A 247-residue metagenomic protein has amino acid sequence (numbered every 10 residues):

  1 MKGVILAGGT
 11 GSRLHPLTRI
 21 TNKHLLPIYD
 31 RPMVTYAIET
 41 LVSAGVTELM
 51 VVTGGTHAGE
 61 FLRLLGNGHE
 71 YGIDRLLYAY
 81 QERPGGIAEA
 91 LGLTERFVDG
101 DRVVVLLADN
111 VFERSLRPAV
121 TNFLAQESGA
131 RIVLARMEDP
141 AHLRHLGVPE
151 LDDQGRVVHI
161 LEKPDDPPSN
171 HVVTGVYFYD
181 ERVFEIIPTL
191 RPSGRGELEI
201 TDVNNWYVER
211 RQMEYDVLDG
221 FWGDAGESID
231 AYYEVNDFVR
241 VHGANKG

Functional and structural regions predicted by a protein language model:
K2-I5, R13-P16, P27, R31-P118 (+1 more regions): Conserved N-terminal catalytic core of the sugar/cofactor nucleotidyltransferase
G9, D109, R136: Active-site glycine-centered loops adjacent to acidic/histidine catalytic or metal-binding residues that shape
L25, P149-L151, Y215: A structural signal for short hydrophobic beta-strand segments in well-ordered beta-sheet cores
N67-I73, E150-D152, W206-V208: Short, conserved catalytic or adaptor-binding loops enriched in Gly and charged residues
Y80, L107, L134-A135, L161: Short loop/edge segments at beta-strand edges and connector loops that shape dinucleotide/nucleotide cofactor-binding
R114-L143: Conserved donor-nucleotide/metal-binding helix-loop-beta segment in metal-dependent transferases, i.e., the alpha-helix
T121-L124, R156-K246: Catalytic-core segments of class I nucleotidyltransferases/pyrophosphorylases that form NMP-activated intermediates
V133, D139-N170: Anionic-ligand binding region
